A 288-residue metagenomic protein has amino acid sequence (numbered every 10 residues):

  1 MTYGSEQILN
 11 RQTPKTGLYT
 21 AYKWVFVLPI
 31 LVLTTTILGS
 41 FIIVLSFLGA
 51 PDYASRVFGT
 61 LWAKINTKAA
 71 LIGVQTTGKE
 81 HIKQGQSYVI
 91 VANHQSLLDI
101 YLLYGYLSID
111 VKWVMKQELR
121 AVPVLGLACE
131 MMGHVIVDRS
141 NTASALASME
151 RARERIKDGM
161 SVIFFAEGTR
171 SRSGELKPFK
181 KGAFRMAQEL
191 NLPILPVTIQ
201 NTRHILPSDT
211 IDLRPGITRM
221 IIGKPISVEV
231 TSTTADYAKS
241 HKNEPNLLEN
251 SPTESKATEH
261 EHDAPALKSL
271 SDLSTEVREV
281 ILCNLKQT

Functional and structural regions predicted by a protein language model:
T2-P14, L18, L146-T288: Non-catalytic C-terminal accessory region of glycerolipid acyltransferases and related lyso-lipid remodeling enzymes
T13-Q75, L127-M131, N284, T288: A transmembrane-helix-recognition feature enriched in membrane-embedded lipid enzymes and envelope glyco-/phospholipid
K23-I30, G59-M115: Conserved H-X4-D acyltransferase segment
L48-D52, L119, T142-A143, R170-S171: Short histidine/acidic/glycine/proline-rich micro-motifs that form metal- and phosphate-coordinating active-site loops
T77, V114-K116, D138-R139, A166 (+1 more regions): Thr-Gly-centered strand-to-loop micro-motif
Q95-A147, R151: Membrane-embedded segments
